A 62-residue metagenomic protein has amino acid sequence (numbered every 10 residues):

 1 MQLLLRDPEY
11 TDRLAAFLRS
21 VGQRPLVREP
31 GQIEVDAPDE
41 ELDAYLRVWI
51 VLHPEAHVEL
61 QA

Functional and structural regions predicted by a protein language model:
L4-Q23: Short amphipathic alpha-helix segments
L4-R6, V35-P38: Short hydrophobic/aromatic beta-strand micro-patches that form the beta-sheet surface supporting nucleotide- or nucleic
S20, D36-A62: C-terminal basic regulatory modules in eukaryotic proteins
V27-Q32: Short Gly/Ser/Thr- and Asp/Glu-enriched loop/turn motifs at secondary-structure junctions
